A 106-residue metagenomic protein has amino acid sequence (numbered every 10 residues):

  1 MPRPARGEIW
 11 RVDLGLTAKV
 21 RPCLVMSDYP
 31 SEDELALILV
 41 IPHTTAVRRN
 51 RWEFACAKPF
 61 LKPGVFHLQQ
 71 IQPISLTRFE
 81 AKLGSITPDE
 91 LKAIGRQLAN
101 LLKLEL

Functional and structural regions predicted by a protein language model:
M1-L106: Conserved functional hotspots at enzyme active or ligand-binding sites that engage polyanionic ligands
